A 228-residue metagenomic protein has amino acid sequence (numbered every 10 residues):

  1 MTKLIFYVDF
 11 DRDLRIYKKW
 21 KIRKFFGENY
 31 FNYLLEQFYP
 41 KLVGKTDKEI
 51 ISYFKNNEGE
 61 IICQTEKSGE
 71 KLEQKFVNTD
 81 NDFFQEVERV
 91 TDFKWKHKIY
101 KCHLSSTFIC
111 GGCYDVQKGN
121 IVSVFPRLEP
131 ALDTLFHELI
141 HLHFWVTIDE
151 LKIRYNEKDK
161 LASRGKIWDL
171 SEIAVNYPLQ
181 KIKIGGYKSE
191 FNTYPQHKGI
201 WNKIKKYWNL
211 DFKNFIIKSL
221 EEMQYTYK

Functional and structural regions predicted by a protein language model:
M1-K75: N-terminal low-structure segments adjacent to metalloprotease catalytic domains across cellular compartments
D9-R12, I148, R154-K203: Post-HExxH zinc-binding segment in Zn-dependent metallohydrolases
N56-V116, K181-Y187: Auxiliary, metal-adjacent structural segments of Zn-dependent hydrolase domains
T79, L132, I167, S171: Hydrophobic (often cysteine-bearing) scaffold residues that line and stabilize catalytic clefts of nucleotide/cofactor
V116-I121, V146-N156: Flexible internal linker/loop segments at domain or repeat junctions
N120-L135: Short pre-active-site segment immediately N-terminal to the catalytic Zn-binding motif
D133-D149: Active-site recognition of the HExxH zinc-binding catalytic motif
I184-K228: Long, well-structured alpha-helical subdomains associated with metal-dependent extracellular/ecto-lumenal hydrolases
